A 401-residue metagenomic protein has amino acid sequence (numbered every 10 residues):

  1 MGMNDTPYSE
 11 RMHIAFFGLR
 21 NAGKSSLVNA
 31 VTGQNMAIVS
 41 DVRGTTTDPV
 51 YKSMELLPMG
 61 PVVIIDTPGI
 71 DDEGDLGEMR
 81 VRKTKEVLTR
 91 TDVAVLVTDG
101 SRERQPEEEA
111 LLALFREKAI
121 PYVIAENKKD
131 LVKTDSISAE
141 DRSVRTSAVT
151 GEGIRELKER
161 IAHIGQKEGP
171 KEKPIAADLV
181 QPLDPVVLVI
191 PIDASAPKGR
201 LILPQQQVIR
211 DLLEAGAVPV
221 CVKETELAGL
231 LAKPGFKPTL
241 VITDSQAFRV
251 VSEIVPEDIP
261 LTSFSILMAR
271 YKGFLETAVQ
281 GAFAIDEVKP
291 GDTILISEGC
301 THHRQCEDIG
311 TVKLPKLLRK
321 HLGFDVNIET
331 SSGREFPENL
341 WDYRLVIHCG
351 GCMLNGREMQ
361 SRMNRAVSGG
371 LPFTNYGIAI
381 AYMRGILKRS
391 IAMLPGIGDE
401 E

Functional and structural regions predicted by a protein language model:
M1-E78, E86: Conserved G1/Walker A P-loop phosphate-binding module
G23-S26, A30, L188, S195-L212 (+1 more regions): Short, charged N-terminal beta->alpha structural module
K52-G60, M79-V144, P174, D178 (+4 more regions): Conserved C-terminal guanine-recognition region of P-loop GTPase G domains, centered on the G4
T67, T98-S101, V123-S136, V144-E152 (+8 more regions): G-domain G4 guanine-recognition motif of GTPases
T91, P238, Y343: An anion/phosphate-binding loop that grips the pyrophosphate of nucleotide cofactors and donors
E117-D178, P185-V187, G216-T225, T262-S263 (+5 more regions): Canonical P-loop GTPase G-domain recognition
R270-G323, R334-E335, L340: Redox- and metal-dependent alpha/beta enzyme cores, enriched for Fe-S-associated oxidoreductases and cofactor-handling
H348-S368, P372-R384, S390: Cofactor-cradling patches in redox/metallo enzymes
